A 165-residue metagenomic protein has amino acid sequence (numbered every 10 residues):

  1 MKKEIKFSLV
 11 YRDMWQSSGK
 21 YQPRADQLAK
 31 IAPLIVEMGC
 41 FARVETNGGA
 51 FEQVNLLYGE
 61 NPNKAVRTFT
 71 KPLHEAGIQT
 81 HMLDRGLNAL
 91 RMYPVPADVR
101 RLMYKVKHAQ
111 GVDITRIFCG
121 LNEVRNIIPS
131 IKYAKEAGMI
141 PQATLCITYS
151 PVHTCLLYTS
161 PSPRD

Functional and structural regions predicted by a protein language model:
M1-D13: N-terminal amphipathic alpha-helix/helix-capping segment at the start of soluble metabolic enzymes
K3-I5, C40-A42, A76-T80, V112-D113 (+1 more regions): Short, well-ordered coil/turn segments that N-cap beta-strands
W15-G19, P23: Divalent metal-binding segments
A25-A29: Anaerobic metallocofactor- and corrinoid-dependent redox/one-carbon enzyme cores, especially those from methanogenesis
K30-N47, A109-V112: Catalytic domains of carbohydrate-active enzymes, especially glycoside hydrolases
G48-S130, L145-L157: Active-site beta->alpha loop and helix N-cap motifs at the rims of alpha/beta catalytic domains
I131, K135-A137, A143: Substrate-binding cleft of carbohydrate-active enzyme catalytic domains
Y158-D165: Conserved small/polar residues in nucleotide/adenosyl-binding loops
